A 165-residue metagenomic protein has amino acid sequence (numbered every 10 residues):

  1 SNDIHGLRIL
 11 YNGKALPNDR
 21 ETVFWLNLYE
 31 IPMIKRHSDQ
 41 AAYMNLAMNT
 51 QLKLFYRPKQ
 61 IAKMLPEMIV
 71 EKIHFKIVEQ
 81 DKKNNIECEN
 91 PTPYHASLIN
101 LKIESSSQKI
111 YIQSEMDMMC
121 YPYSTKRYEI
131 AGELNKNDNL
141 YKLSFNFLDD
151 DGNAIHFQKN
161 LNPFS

Functional and structural regions predicted by a protein language model:
S1-K14, K109-K136: Intrinsically disordered, low-complexity Pro/Gly/Ser/Thr-rich segments with frequent PxxP/GP/PP motifs and embedded
H5, T22-F24, T50, E71 (+1 more regions): Envelope-exposed proteins and targeting segments
Y11, I86-Y94: Asparagine-centered strand-capping/turn motif at beta-strand->loop junctions
N12-I61, N135-S165: Terminal connector regions
L54, V78-E89: Short beta-strand elements of extracellular/lumenal beta-sandwich folds
K59-E79: Low-complexity, acidic Ser/Thr/Pro/Gly-rich terminal tails and inter-domain linkers that flank the onset of structured
T92-S97, K136-D138: A short beta-turn/strand-edge loop motif at beta-sheet boundaries
A96-K102, F157-Q158: Short, hydrophobic/aromatic beta-strand segments
